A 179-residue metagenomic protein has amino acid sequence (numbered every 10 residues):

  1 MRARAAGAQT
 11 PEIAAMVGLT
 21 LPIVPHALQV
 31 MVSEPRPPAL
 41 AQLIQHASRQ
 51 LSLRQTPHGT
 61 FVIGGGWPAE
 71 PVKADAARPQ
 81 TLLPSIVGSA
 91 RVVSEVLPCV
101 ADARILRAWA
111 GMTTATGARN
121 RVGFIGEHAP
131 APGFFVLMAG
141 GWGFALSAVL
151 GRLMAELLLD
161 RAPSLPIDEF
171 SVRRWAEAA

Functional and structural regions predicted by a protein language model:
M1-L40: Central helical "cap/lid" subdomain
T10-P11, Q29, L51, G59-F61 (+1 more regions): Glycine-centered loop/turn positions within well-structured domains that cap or flank conserved ligand/cofactor-binding
I13-A15, K73, G117, L146-S147: Short glycine-/acidic-enriched loop or helix-start segments at secondary-structure transitions that form or flank
V30-V32, S52, F124, V136: Conserved hydrophobic/aromatic beta-strand scaffold that supports enzyme active sites
P37-P130: Active-site lid/adjacent beta-loop-alpha segment flanking the redox-cofactor pocket in flavoenzymes
R91-A179: C-terminal catalytic lobe of FAD-dependent flavoproteins
